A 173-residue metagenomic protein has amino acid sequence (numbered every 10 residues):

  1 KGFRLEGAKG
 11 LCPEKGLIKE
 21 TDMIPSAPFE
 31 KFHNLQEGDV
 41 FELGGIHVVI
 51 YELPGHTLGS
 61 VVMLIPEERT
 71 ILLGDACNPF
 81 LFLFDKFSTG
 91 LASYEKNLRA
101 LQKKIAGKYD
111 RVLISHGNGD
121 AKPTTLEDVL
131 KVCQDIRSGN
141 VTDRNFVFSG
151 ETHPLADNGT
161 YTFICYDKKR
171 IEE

Functional and structural regions predicted by a protein language model:
K1-E42, V132-T142: Active-site HxH/HxHxD metal-binding segment of metal-dependent hydrolases
K1-G7, E37-G38, G44-G45, Y51-V61 (+2 more regions): Short N-terminal signal/transit or membrane-insertion segments and the immediately adjacent low-complexity/disordered
G2-L11, T21-K31, K86-G90, A106-L113 (+1 more regions): Low-complexity, flexible helical/coil segments
L5-P13, I18, L64-P66, F148 (+1 more regions): Hydrophobic transmembrane signal anchors and adjacent membrane-proximal interface regions, especially in viral
P28, P54, L83, P154 (+1 more regions): Proline-rich low-complexity regions
H47-P54, L58-V129: Metallo-beta-lactamase
R99-E173: Accessory terminal helices/loops
